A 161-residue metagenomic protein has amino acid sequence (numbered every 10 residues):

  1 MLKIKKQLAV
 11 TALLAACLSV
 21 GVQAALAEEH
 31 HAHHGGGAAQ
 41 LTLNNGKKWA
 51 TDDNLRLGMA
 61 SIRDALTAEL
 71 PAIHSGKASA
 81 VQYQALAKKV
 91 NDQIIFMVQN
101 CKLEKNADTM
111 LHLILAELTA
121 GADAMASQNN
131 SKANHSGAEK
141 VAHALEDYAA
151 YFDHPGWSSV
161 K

Functional and structural regions predicted by a protein language model:
L2-T11: Bacterial N-terminal signal peptides that target proteins for export
T11-G21: Bacterial N-terminal signal peptides
L26-A78, W157-V160: Immediate post-signal-peptide N-terminus of mature secreted/exported proteins
K48, A72-Y83, E104, D108 (+2 more regions): Alpha-helical rod/repeat scaffolding segments in eukaryotic adaptors/tethers and long-chain four-helix cytokines
R56, A60, T67, Q84 (+4 more regions): Generic structural signal for well-ordered, non-transmembrane alpha-helical segments in soluble/cytosolic regions
D64, A68-A72, K88, L103-A107: Mature, secreted membrane-active peptide modules
Q93-H112: Short, solvent-exposed, charged loop/turn and helix-capping segments that join or cap alpha-helices on peripheral
N100, L111-K161: Helix-rich interaction surfaces within compact, conserved domain-sized segments that mediate assembly or partner
